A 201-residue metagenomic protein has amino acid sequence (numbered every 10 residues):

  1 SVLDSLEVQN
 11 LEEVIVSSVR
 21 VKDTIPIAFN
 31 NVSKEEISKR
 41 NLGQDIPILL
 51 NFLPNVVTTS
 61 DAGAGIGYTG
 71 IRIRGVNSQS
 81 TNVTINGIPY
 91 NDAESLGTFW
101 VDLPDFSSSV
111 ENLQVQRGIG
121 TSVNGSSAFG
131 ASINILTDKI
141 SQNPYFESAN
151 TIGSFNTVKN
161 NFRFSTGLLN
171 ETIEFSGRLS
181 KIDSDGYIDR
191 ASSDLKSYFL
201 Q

Functional and structural regions predicted by a protein language model:
S1-K39, S78: Short, acidic, small-residue-rich periplasmic hinge/interaction motif at the N-terminus of Gram-negative outer-membrane
Q9, A64, L103, S126 (+2 more regions): Transmembrane beta-barrel outer-membrane domains
V19, G118, L136, A149-F155 (+1 more regions): Outer-membrane beta-barrel pore domains and translocons
P47, N51-P89, E111: Extracytoplasmic beta-strand/coil segments of soluble accessory domains associated with Gram-negative outer-membrane
T69, F129-A131, P144-F146, V158-F162 (+1 more regions): Hydrophobic, lipid-facing positions within transmembrane beta-strands of outer-membrane proteins
N82-T84, Y145-A149, E174-R178: Residue-level detector of the transmembrane beta-barrel scaffold of outer-membrane proteins
P89-R117, L136: Short acidic/polar hinge/loop motifs at secondary-structure boundaries that mediate gating or recognition
I152-D183, I188-Q201: Transmembrane beta-barrel wall of Gram-negative outer-membrane proteins
